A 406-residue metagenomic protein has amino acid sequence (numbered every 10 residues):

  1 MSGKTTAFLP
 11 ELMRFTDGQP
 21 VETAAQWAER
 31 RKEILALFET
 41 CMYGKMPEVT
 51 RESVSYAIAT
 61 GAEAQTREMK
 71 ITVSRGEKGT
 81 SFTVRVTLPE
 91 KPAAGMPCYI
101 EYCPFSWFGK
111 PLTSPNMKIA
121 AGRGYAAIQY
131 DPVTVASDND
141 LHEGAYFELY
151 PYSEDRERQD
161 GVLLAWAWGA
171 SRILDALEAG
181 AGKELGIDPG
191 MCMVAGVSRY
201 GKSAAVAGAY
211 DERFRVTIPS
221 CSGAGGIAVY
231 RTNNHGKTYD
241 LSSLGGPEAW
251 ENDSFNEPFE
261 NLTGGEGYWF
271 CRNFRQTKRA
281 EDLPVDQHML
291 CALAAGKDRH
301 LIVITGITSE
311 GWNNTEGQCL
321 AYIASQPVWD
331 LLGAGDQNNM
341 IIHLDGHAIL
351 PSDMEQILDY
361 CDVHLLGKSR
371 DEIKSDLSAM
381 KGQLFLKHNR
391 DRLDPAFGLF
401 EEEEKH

Functional and structural regions predicted by a protein language model:
M1-T83, L88-P92, F108, E212 (+4 more regions): Alpha/beta-hydrolase-fold serine-hydrolase catalytic core, especially in secreted/extracellular enzymes
V84-R85, A94-P104: Short beta-strand element of the alpha/beta-hydrolase
A94-Y99, R123-A126, P189-M191, E212-V216 (+2 more regions): Loop/turn elements at helix/coil->beta-strand transitions in domains of secreted/extracellular proteins
I100-K183, G223-H235: Cap/lid segment of the alpha/beta-hydrolase catalytic domain
A170, G201-E212: Short glycine-enriched nucleophile-adjacent loop and the immediately C-terminal alpha-helix near the catalytic center
L185-S198: Alpha/beta-hydrolase fold nucleophile elbow
A195, S220-C221, I304, H343: Alpha/beta-hydrolase-fold catalytic nucleophile elbow
V216-L290, E310, N314-Y322, V328-A334: Mobile cap/lid helix-loop segments that gate and shape the active-site cleft of serine hydrolases
